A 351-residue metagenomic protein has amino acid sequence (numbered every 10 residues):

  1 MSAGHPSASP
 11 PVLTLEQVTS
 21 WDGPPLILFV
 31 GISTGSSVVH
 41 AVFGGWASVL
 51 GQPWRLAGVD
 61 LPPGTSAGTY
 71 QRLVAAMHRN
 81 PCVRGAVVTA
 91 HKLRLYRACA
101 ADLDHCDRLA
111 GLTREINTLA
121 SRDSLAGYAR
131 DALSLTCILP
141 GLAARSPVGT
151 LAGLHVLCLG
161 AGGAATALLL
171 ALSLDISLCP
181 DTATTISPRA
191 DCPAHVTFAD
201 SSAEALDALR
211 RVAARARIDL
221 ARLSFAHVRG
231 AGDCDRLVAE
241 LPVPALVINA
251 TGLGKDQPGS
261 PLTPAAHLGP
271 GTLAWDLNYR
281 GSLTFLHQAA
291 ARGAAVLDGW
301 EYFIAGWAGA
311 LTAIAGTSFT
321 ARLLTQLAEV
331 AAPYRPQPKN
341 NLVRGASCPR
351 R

Functional and structural regions predicted by a protein language model:
P10-T14, V18-P147, G281: Phosphate/diphosphate ligand-binding glycine-rich loop within oxidoreductases
V18-W21, T150-A152, D175-S177, T185-D191 (+2 more regions): Short, conserved loop/helix-junction motifs that constitute active-site signature segments in enzyme catalytic cores
V30-S33, G127-A132, L139, P147-T185 (+1 more regions): Glycine-rich adenosine-cofactor-binding loop
G45-V49, A101, C137, G141 (+4 more regions): Short, well-ordered alpha-helices that flank and scaffold nucleotide-derived cofactor binding pockets
A144, L273, L277-R351: Adenosine-phosphate binding glycine-rich loop
P180-D219, V228: NAD(P)-binding Rossmann-fold cofactor-contacting core
R222-L297: Rossmann-like adenosine-cofactor binding region
